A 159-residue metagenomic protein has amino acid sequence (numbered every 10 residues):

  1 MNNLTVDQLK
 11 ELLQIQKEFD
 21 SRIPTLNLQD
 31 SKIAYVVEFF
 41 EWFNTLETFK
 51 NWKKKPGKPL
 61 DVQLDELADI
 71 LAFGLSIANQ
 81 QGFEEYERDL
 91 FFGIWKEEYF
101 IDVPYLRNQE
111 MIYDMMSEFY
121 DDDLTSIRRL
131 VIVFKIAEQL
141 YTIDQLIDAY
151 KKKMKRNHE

Functional and structural regions predicted by a protein language model:
M1-E159: Flexible "arm" and connector segments at domain edges
